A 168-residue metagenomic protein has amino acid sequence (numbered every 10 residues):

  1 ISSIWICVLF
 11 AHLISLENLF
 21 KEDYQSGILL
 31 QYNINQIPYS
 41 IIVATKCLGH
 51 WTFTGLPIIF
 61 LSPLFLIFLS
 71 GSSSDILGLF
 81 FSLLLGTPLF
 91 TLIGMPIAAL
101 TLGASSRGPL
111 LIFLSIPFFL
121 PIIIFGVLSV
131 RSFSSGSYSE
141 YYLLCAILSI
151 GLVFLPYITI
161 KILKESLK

Functional and structural regions predicted by a protein language model:
S2-F20: Long, hydrophobic alpha-helical segments
L19-G49: Helix-loop-helix units of permease transmembrane domains in multi-pass membrane transporters, especially ABC
A44-L69, L89, V127: Hydrophobic alpha-helical transmembrane segments that constitute the membrane-spanning cores of multi-pass membrane
P63-L84, V130-Y141: Membrane-interfacial helix-loop-helix connectors in multipass membrane proteins
L84-I116, L167-K168: A structural motif at transmembrane helix-loop-helix junctions in multipass membrane proteins
S115-F119, Y138-L155: Small-residue-rich transmembrane alpha-helices that serve as helix-helix interface/gating elements in multipass
F119-F133: Hydrophobic alpha-helical transmembrane segments in multi-pass integral membrane proteins
I150-K168: Junction motif at the cytosolic side of a transmembrane helix
